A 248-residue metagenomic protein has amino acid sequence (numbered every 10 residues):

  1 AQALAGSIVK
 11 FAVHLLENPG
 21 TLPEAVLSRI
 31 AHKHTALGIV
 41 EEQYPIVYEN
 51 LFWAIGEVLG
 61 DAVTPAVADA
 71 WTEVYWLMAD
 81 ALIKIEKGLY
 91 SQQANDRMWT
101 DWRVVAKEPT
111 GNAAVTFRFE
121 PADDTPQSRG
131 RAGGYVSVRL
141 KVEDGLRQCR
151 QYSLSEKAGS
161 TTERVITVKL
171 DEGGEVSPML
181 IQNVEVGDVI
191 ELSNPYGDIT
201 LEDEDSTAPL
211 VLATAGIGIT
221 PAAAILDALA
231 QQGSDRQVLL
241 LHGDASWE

Functional and structural regions predicted by a protein language model:
A1, G6-P23, V74-I83, D124-R129 (+7 more regions): Charged, low-complexity, helix/coiled-coil-prone segments
A1-W99: Globin-like tetrapyrrole-binding proteins
Q2-A5, G130, Q148, G216-I219 (+1 more regions): Alpha-helix initiation and capping sites
L16-N18, A66-T72, A81-E86, W102-R103 (+6 more regions): Generic detector of short, locally flexible boundary/turn motifs and exposed helical patches
L22, A31, A122, E172 (+3 more regions): Short, functionally important structural connectors and interaction interfaces within domains
R29-H32, I39-E41, E156, P178 (+2 more regions): Generic structural "secondary-structure junction" signal
V47, P178-E248: FNR/FR-type flavoprotein reductase catalytic core
N95-V189, A230, D244-S246: Ferredoxin-reductase
